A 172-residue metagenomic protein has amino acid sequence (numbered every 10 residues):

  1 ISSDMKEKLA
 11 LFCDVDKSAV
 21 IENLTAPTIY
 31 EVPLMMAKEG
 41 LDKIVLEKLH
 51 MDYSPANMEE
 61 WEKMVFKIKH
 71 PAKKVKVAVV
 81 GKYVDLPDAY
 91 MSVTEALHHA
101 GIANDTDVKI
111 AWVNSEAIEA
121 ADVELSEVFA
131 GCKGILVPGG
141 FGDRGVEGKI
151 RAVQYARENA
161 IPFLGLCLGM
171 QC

Functional and structural regions predicted by a protein language model:
I1-C172: N-terminal beta1-alpha1 cap of cysteine-dependent amidohydrolase-like domains
